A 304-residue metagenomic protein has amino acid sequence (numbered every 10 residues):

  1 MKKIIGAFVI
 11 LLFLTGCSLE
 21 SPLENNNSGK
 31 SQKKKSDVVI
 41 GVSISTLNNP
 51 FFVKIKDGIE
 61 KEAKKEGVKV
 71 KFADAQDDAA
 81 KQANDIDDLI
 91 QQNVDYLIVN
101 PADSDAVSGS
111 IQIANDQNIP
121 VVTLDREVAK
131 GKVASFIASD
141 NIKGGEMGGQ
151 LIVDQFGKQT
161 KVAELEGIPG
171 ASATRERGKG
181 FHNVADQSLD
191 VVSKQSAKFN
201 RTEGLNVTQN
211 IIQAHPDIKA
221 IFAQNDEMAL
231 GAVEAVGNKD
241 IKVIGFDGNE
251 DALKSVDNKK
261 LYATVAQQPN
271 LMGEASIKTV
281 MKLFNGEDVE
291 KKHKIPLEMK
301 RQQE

Functional and structural regions predicted by a protein language model:
M1-L23: Sec-dependent N-terminal signal peptides of Gram-positive bacterial secreted proteins and lipoproteins
C17-K35: Bacterial lipoprotein signal-peptidase II cleavage site
V38-E62, E66, V70-D88, Q92-V94 (+4 more regions): Extracytoplasmic "Venus flytrap"
I40, Q82, I137-V162, E203-L205 (+2 more regions): Hydrophobic alpha-helical segments within soluble ligand-binding/sensing domains
F51-V68, G144-G149, S172-D190, E203 (+3 more regions): Short, solvent-exposed amphipathic alpha-helices that sit in or adjacent to ligand/effector-binding or catalytic
Y96, S104-K143, K161, D247-D257 (+1 more regions): Flexible loop/hinge segments that line or gate small-molecule binding clefts
Y96-N115, F181, K198-K254: Hydrophobic alpha-helical
L165, P169-A173, V184-A185, Q268-E304: Hinge/cleft segment of the Venus flytrap/periplasmic-binding protein
